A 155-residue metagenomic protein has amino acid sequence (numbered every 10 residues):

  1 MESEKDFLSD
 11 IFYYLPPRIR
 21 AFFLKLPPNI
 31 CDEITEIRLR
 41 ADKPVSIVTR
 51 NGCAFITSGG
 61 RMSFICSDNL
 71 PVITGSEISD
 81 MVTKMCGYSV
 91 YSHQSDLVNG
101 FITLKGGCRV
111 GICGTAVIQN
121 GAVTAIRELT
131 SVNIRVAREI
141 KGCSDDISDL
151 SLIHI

Functional and structural regions predicted by a protein language model:
M1-G106: N-terminal accessory targeting/assembly segments
P44-S46, Q119-N120, K141: Short, acidic Gly/Pro/Ser/Thr-rich loop/turn segments
M85, Q119-N120, T124: Beta-strand/loop-dominated core regions that host nucleotide or nucleotide-derived cofactor-binding catalytic loops
L97-G100, G142-S151: Short, charged beta->alpha transition segments
G111-I112: A short beta-strand signature within small-molecule sensing/ligand-binding domains used in signal transduction
I126-I147: N-terminal pre-Walker A segment at the start of P-loop NTPase domains
I153-I155: Conserved small/polar residues in nucleotide/adenosyl-binding loops
